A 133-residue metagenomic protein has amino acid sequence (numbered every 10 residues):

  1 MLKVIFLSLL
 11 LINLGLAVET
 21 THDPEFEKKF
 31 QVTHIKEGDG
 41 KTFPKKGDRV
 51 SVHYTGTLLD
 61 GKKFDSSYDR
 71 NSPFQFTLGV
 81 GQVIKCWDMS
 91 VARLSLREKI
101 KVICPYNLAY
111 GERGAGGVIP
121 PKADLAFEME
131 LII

Functional and structural regions predicted by a protein language model:
L2-I133: Cross-family detector of peptidyl-prolyl cis-trans isomerase
